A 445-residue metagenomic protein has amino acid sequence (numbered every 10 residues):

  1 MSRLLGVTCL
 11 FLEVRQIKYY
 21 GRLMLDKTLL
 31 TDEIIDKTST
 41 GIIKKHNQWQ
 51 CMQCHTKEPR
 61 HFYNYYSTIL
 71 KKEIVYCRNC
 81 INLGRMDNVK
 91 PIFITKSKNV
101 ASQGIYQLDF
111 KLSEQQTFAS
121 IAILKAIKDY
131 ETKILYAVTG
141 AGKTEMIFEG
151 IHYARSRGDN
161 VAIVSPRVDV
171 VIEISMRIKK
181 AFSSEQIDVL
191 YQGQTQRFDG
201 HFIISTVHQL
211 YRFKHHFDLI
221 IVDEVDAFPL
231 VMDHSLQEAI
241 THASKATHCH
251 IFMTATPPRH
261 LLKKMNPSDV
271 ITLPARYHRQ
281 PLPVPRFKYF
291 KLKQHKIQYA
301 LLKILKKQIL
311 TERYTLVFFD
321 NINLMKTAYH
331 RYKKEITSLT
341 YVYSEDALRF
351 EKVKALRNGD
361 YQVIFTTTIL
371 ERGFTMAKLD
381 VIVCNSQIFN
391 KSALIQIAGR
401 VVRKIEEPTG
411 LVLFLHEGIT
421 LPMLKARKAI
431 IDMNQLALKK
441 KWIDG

Functional and structural regions predicted by a protein language model:
G41-N99: Interdomain "pre-motor" coupling segment immediately N-terminal to P-loop NTPase/helicase cores
L108-E131: N-terminal pre-P-loop "Q-motif" helix
K133, S268-Y332, T337-L339, K441-I443: Conserved interdomain linker/interface between the two RecA-like ATPase lobes of SF2 helicase motors
Y136-T144, A154, D159-I174, H250 (+2 more regions): Conserved strand-helix element at the start of the C-terminal RecA-like helicase core
I172, E185-D199, L339-T367: Conserved helicase ATPase core of P-loop NTP-dependent helicases/translocases
H215-Y289: Post-DEXD/H (motif II) to motif III coupling segment of the RecA-like Helicase ATP-binding lobe
E224-A227, D346, V353, R357-P408 (+1 more regions): Conserved RecA-like helicase motor core of SF1/SF2 enzymes
A246-H260, R400-K428: Conserved segment of the helicase C-terminal RecA-like domain
